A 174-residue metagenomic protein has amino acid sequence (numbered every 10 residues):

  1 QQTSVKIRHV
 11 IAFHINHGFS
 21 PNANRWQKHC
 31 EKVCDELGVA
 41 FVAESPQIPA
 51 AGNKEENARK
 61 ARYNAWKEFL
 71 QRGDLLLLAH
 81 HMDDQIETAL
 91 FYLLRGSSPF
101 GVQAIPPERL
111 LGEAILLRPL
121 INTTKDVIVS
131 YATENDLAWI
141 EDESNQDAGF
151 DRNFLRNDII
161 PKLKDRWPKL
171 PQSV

Functional and structural regions predicted by a protein language model:
Q1-N157: Core alpha/beta nucleotide-donor-binding catalytic domains of modification enzymes
L163-V174: An accessory alpha-helical subdomain
